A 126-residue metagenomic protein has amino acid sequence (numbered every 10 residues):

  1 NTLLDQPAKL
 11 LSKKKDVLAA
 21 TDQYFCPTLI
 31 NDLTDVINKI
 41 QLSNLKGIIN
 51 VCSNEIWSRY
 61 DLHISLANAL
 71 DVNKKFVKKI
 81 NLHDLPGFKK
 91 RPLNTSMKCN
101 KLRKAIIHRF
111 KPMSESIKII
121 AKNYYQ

Functional and structural regions predicted by a protein language model:
N1-D5, Y60, I64, S96: Short, surface-exposed alpha-helical segments at coil->helix boundaries
N1-F25, I30-D32: NAD(P)-dependent short-chain dehydrogenase/reductase
F25-T28, W57, M97, H108-K111: Residue-level signal for the nucleotide or nucleotide-sugar donor/cofactor binding architecture
L29-D32, N38, L42, G47 (+1 more regions): Catalytic phosphate/metal-binding cores of nucleic-acid and nucleotide-processing enzymes, i.e., regions that mediate
V36, S43-K89, L93: Mid/C-terminal beta-alpha module of Rossmann-like enzyme folds, strongest in SDR-family dehydrogenases/epimerases
V72, I107-H108: Helix N-cap/coil-helix junction residues
M113-Q126: Amphipathic terminal alpha-helices
